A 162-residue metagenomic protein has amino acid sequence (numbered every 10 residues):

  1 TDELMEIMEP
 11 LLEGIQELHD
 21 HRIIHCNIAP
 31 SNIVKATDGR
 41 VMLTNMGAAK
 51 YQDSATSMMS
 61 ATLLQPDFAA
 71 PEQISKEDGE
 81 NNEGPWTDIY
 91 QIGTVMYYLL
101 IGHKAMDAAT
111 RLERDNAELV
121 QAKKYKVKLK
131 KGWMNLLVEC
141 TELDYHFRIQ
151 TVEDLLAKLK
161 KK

Functional and structural regions predicted by a protein language model:
I7-M8: Activation segment signature within eukaryotic-like protein kinase domains
L11-I23: Protein kinase catalytic-loop region centered on the HRD/HxD motif
M59-Q73: Conserved activation segment of eukaryotic-like protein kinases, specifically the C-terminal portion of the activation
Q73-P85: Conserved end of the kinase activation segment
Q91-I101: Short, conserved alpha-helix in the C-lobe of eukaryotic-like protein kinase catalytic domains
V127-L143: Conserved C-terminal C-lobe helix
T141-V152: A conserved short helix/loop substructure at the end of the activation segment of eukaryotic-like protein kinase domains
